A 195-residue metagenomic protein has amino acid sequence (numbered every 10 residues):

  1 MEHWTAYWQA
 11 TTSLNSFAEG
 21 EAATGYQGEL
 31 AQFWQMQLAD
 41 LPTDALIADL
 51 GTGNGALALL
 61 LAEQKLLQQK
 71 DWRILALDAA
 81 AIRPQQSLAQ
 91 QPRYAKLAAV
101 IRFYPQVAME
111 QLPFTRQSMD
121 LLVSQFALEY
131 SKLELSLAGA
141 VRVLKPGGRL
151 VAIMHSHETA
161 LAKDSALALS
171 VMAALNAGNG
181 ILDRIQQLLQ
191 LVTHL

Functional and structural regions predicted by a protein language model:
M1-D40: Class I SAM-dependent methyltransferase Rossmann-like catalytic core, especially the SAM/SAH-binding loop
L46-A48, G53-Q111: Class I SAM-dependent methyltransferase SAM/SAH-binding core
M109-L122: A short acidic, Gly/Pro-enriched loop at the edge of an enzyme's catalytic core that lines a small-molecule cofactor
D120-E134: A short SAM/SAH-binding and catalytic strip from SAM-dependent methyltransferases
L135-P146: A short glycine-rich, Lys/Arg-flanked "PGG" loop and its adjoining helix->strand segment in the class I
G147-E158: Conserved beta-strand signature within the Rossmann-like core of class I S-adenosyl-L-methionine
S165-L195: Conserved Class I S-adenosyl-L-methionine
